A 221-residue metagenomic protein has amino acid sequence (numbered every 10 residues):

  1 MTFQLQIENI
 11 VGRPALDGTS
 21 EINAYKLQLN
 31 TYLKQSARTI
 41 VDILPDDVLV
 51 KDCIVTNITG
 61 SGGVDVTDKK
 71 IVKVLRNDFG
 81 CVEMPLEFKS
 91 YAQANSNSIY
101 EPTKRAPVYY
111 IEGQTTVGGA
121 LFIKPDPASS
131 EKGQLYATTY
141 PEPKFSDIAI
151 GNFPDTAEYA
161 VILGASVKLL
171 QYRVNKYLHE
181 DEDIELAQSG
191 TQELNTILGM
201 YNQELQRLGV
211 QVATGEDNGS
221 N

Functional and structural regions predicted by a protein language model:
M1-N221: Glycine-enriched, solvent-exposed interface loops adjoining structured elements
